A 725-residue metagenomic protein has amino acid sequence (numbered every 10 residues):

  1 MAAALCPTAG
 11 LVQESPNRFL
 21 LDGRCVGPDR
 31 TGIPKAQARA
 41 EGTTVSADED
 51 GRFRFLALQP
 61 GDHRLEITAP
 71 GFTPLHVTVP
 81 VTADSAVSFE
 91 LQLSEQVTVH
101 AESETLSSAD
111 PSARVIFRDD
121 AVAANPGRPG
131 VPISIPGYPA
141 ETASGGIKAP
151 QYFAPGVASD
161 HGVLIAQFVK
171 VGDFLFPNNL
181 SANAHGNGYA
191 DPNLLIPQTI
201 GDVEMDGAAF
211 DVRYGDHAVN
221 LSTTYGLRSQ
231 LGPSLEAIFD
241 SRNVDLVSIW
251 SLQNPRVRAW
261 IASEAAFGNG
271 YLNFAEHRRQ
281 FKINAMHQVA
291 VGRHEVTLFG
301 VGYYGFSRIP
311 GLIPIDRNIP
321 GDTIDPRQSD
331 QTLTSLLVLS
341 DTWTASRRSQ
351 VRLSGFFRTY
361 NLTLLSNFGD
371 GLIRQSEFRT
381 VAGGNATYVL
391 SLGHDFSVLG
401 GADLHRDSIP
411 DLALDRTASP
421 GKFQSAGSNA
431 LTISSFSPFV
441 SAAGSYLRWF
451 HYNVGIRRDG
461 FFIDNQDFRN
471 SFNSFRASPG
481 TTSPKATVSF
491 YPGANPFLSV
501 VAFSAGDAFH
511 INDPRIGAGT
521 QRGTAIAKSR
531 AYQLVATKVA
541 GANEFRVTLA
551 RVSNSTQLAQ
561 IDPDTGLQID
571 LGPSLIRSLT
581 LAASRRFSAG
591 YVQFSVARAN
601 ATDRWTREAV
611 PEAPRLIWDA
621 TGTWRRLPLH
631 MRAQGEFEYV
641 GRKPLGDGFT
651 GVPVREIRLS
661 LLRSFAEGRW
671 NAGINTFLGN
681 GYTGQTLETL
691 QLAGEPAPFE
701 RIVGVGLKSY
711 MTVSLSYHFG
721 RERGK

Functional and structural regions predicted by a protein language model:
P16, D22-T31, Q37, T68-F72 (+3 more regions): Short, acidic, small-residue-rich periplasmic hinge/interaction motif at the N-terminus of Gram-negative outer-membrane
T73, T98-S159, V169-D211, A266: Periplasmic N-terminal accessory/gating domains of Gram-negative outer-membrane beta-barrel systems
I165, H185-E236, R723: A beta-strand signature from Gram-negative outer-membrane beta-barrel systems, especially the internal plug domain
I238-F267, L272-P310, R327-Q350, L392 (+1 more regions): Transmembrane beta-barrel wall of Gram-negative outer-membrane proteins
L252, Q350-S366, Y491, P496-F509 (+4 more regions): Membrane-embedded beta-barrel scaffold of Gram-negative outer-membrane proteins
G268-Q280, R293-L339, F357-R379, S419 (+2 more regions): Flexible loop and strand-edge segments within Gram-negative outer membrane beta-barrel domains
S445, H451-Y452, G460-F461, E544 (+3 more regions): Gram-negative outer-membrane beta-barrel transporters
L661-K725: C-terminal beta-signal and adjacent terminal beta-strands/loops of Gram-negative outer-membrane beta-barrel proteins
